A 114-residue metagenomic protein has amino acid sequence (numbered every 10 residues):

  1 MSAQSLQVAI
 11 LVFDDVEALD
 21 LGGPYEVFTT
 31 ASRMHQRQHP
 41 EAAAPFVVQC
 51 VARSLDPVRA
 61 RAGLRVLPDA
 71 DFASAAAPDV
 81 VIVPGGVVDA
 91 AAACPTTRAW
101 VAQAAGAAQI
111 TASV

Functional and structural regions predicted by a protein language model:
M1-T111: Extended, subdomain-level signal for the structured scaffold at the beginning of enzyme domains
V114: Replace "coordinates the UDP/GDP/TDP-sugar" with "coordinates nucleotide-activated sugar donors
